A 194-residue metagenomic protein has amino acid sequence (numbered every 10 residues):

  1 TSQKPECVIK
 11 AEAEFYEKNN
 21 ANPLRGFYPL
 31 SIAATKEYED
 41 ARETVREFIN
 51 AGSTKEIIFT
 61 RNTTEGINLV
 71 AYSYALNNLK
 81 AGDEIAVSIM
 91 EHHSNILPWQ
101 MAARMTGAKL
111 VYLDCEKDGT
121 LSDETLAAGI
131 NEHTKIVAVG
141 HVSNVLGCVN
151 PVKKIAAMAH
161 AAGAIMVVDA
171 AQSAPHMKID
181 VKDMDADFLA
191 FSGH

Functional and structural regions predicted by a protein language model:
T1-H194: Pyridoxal 5′-phosphate
